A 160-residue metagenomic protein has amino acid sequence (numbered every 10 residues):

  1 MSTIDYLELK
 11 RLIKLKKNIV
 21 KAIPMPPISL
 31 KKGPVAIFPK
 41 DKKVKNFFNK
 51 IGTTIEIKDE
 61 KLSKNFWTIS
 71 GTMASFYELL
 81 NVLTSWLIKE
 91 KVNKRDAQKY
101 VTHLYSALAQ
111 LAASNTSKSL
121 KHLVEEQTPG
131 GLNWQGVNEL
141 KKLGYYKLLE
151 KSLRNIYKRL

Functional and structural regions predicted by a protein language model:
M1-D5: ADP-ribose/adenylate-binding Rossmann-like module
Y6-L9, W134: Short, well-ordered alpha-helical microsegments
E8, L12-N18, G33-W67, G71-T116 (+1 more regions): Internal alpha-helical scaffold of NAD(P)-dependent oxidoreductase catalytic cores
K21: Glycine-rich, small/polar surface segments that engage phosphate groups of diverse ligands
I28: Short, charge-patterned binding micro-sites
T102, S106-L160: NAD(P)-dependent Rossmann-like dehydrogenase/reductase catalytic/cofactor-binding core
